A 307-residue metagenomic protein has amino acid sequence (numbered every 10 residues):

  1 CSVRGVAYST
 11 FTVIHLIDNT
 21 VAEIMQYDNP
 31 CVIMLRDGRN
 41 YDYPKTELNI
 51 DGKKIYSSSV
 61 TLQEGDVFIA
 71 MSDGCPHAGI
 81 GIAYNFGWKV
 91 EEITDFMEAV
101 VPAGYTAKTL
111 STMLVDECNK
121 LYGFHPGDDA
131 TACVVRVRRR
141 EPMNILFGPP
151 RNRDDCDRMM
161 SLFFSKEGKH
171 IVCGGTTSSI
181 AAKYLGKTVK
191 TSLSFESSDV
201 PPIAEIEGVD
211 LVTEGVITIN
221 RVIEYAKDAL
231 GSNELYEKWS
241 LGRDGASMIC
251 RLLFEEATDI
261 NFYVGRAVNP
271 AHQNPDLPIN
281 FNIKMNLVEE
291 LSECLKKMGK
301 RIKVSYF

Functional and structural regions predicted by a protein language model:
C1-G38, I55, K108-V135: Catalytic core of PPM/PP2C metal-dependent serine/threonine phosphatase domains
S2, P30-S59, T213-T218, E224 (+1 more regions): PP2C/PPM family metal-dependent serine/threonine protein phosphatase catalytic domain, recognizing the conserved
A7-F11, D42-G81: Acidic loop->beta-strand submotif enriched in PP2C/PPM serine/threonine phosphatases
T12-I17, S58-Q63, M159-S165: A short acidic-Thr-Gly-centered motif at the start of a beta-strand
D18-V21, Q63-G65, K227-A229: Beta-strand-turn-beta hairpins that frame and shape the catalytic cleft of phosphate-ester-processing enzymes
L62, V67-E117, P270-L277: Active-site-proximal, acidic helix/loop segment immediately C-terminal to a metal-coordinating Asp/Glu
K108, T112, R139-K169, S178 (+1 more regions): Non-transmembrane, aqueous-exposed alpha-helical and coiled segments at domain scale
G174-G175: Extended, low-complexity intrinsically disordered regions enriched in serine/proline/glycine/threonine
